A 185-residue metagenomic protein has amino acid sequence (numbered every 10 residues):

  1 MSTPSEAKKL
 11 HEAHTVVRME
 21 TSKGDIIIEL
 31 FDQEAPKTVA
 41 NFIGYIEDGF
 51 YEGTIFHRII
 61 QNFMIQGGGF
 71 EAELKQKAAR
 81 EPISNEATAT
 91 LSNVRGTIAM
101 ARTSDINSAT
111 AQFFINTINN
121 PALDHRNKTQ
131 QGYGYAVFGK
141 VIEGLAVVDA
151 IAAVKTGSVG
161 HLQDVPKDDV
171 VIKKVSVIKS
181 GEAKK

Functional and structural regions predicted by a protein language model:
M1-K185: Cyclophilin-like peptidyl-prolyl cis-trans isomerases
